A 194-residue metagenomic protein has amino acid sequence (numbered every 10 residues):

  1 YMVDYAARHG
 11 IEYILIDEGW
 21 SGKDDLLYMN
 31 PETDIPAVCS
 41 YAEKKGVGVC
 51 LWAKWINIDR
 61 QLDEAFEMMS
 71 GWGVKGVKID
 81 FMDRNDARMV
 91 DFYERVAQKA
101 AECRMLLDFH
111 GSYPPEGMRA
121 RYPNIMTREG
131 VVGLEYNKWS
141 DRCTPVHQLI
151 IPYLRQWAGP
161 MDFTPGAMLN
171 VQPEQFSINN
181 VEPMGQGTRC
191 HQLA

Functional and structural regions predicted by a protein language model:
Y1-D4, H9: An acidic-aromatic substrate-binding cleft motif
H9-G10, G73: Short loop/turn motifs at secondary-structure junctions
G10-I16: Core alpha-helical transmembrane segments of integral membrane proteins
D17-T188: Aromatic- and carboxylate-enriched substrate-binding clefts and catalytic-loop regions of carbohydrate-active enzymes
A194: Catalytic cores of secreted or luminal carbohydrate-active enzymes
